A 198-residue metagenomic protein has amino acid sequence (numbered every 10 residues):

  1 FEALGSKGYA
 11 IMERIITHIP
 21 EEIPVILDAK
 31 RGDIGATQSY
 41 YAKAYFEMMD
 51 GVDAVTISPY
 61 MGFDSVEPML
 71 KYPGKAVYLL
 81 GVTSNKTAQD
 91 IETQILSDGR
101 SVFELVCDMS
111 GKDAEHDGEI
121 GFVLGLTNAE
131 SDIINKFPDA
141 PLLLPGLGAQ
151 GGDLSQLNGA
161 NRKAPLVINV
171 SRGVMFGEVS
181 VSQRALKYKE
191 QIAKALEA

Functional and structural regions predicted by a protein language model:
F1, R31-D33, M61, T83-N85 (+3 more regions): Active-site-proximal loop/turn and secondary-structure-junction residues that shape catalytic pockets, frequently
F1-M49, T87, N128-D132: N-terminal active-site wall of soluble small-molecule enzyme domains
G8-I15, Y41, Y45, V106-M109 (+5 more regions): A general structural detector for well-ordered alpha-helical segments in enzyme core domains, enriched
R14-E21, P68-G74, N135-F137, L157-P165: Acidic (Asp/Glu)-rich catalytic clusters
D28, V55, G146, S171: Conserved, mostly hydrophobic/aromatic
A29-V123: Conserved anion-binding
F122, L126-N169: A C-terminal functional module that forms or caps the active site or interfaces directly with catalytic machinery
L157-P165, R172-A198: C-terminal helical cap(s) of enzyme catalytic domains, especially alpha/beta-barrels
